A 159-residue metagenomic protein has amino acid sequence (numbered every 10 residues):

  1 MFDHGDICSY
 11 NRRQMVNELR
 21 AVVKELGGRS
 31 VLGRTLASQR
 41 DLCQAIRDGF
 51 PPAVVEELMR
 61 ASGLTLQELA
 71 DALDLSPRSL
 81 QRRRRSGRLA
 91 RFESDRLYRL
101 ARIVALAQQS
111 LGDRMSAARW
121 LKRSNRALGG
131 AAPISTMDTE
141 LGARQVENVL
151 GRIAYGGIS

Functional and structural regions predicted by a protein language model:
M1-S159: Non-transmembrane "mature" sequence context
